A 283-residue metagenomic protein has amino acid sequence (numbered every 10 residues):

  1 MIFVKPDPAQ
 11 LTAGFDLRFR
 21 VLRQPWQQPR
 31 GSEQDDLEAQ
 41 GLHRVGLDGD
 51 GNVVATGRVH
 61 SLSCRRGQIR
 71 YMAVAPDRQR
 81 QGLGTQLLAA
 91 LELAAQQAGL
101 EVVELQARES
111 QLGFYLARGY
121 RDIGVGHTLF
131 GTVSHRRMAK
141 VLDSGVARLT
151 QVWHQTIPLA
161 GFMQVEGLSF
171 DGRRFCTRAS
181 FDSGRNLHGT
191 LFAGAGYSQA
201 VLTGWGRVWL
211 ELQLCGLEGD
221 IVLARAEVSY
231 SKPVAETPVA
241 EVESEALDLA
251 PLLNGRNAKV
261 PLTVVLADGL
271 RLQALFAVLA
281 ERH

Functional and structural regions predicted by a protein language model:
M1-G14, G172: A short beta-loop-alpha structural element at the N-terminal edge of CoA-dependent acyl/N-acetyltransferase catalytic
V45, N52-H60, R66-A73: Conserved beta-strand in the GNAT
V54, L116-Y120, G126-T132, A235 (+1 more regions): HotDog/MaoC-like acyl-thioester-processing domains
R78, G82-A90: Conserved acetyl-CoA pyrophosphate-binding loop and the N-cap/start of the following alpha-helix in GNAT-like
L88, A95-R108: Conserved GNAT acetyl-CoA-binding A-motif
R108, T128-R148: C-terminal "cap" of GNAT-fold acetyltransferases
V141-G184, R282: Non-catalytic linker/capping segments at the edges of enzyme domains
R207-E245, Q273: Hydrophobic beta-strand-centered segment that forms part of the acyl-chain substrate-binding groove
